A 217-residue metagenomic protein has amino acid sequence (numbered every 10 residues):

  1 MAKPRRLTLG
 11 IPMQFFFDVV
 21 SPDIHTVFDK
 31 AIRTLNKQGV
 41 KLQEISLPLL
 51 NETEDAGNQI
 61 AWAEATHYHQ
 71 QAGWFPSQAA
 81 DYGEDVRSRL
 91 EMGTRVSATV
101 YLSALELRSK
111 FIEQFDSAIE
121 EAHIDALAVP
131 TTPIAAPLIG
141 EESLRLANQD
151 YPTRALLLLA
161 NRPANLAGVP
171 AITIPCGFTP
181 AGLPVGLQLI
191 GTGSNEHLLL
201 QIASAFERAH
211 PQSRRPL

Functional and structural regions predicted by a protein language model:
M1-F17, S21, D29-Q38, L102 (+3 more regions): Structural helix-boundary/capping segments
K3-G10, I60-D116, D125, P130 (+2 more regions): Short helix-loop capping/hinge segments that flank enzyme active sites or metal/cofactor-binding pockets
D18, A135-A136: Short glycine-rich, flexible loops that bind phosphorylated cofactors or substrates
K41-S46: General small-molecule cofactor/ligand-binding pocket signal
A56-A61, S143-L144, L187-I190: Short low-complexity, flexible loop/linker segments enriched in glycine and/or proline with clustered acidic
S117, D150-I174: Small-aliphatic-rich amphipathic alpha-helix that forms the alpha element of a beta-alpha
A122, P137-L158: Short, surface-exposed loop/helix-turn segments at secondary-structure junctions that function as lids/hinges flanking
